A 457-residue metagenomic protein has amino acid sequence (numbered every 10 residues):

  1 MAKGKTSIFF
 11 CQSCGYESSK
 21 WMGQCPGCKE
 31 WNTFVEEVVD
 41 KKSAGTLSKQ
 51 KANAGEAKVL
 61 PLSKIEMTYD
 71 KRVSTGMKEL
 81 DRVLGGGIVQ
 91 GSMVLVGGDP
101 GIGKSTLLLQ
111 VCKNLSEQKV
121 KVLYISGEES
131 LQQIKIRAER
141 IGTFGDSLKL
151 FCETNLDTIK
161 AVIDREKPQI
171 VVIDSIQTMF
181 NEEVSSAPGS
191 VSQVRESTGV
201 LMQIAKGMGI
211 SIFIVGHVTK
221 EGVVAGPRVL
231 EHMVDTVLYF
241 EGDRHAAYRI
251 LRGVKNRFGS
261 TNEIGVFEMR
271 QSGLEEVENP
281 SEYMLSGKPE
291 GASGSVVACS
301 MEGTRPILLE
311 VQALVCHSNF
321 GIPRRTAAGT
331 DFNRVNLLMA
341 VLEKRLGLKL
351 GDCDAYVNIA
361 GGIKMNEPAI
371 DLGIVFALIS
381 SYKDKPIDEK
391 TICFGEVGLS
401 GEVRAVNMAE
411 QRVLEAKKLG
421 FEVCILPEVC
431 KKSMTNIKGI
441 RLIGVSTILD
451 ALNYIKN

Functional and structural regions predicted by a protein language model:
A2-S13, E17-R82, V89-G97, I102-L109 (+7 more regions): Peripheral, non-AAA+ core regions of ATP-driven protein-machinery
V122-S126: Conserved RecA-like ASCE P-loop NTPase motor core of nucleic-acid helicases/translocases
G127-Q133: Conserved Walker A/P-loop ATP-binding site and its immediately adjacent core in helicase/helicase-like ATPase domains
